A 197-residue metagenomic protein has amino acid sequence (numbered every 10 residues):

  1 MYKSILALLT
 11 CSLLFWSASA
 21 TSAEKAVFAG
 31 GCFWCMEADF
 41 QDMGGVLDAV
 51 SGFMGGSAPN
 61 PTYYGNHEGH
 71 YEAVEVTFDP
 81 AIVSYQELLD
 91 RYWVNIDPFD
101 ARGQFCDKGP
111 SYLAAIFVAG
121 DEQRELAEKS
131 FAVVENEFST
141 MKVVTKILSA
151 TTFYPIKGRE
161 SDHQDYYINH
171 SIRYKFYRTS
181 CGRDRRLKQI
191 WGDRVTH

Functional and structural regions predicted by a protein language model:
S4-W16: Bacterial N-terminal signal peptides
A20-H197: Flexible coil/turn and secondary-structure edge motifs
